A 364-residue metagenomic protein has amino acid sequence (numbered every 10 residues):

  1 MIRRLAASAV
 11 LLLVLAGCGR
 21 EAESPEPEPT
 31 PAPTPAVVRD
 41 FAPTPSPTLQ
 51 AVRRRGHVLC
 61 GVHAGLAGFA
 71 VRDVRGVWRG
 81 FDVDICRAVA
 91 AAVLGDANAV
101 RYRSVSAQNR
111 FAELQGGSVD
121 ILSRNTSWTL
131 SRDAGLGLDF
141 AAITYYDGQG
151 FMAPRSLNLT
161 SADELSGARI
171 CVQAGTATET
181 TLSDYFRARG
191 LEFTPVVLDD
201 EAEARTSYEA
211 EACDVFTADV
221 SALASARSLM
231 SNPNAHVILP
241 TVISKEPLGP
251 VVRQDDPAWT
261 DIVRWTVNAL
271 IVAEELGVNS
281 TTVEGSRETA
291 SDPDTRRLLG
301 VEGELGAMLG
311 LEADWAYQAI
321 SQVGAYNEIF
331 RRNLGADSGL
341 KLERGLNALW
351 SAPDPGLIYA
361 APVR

Functional and structural regions predicted by a protein language model:
M1-A7: Bacterial N-terminal signal peptides that target proteins for export
V14-G17: C-terminal motif of bacterial Sec signal peptides marking the signal peptidase cleavage site
G19, P31-P43, L49, D84-R87 (+9 more regions): Extended ligand-binding regions for polar small-molecule ligands
P31-S123, L311, Y326: Extracytoplasmic small-molecule ligand-binding "clamshell" domains of the periplasmic binding protein/Venus flytrap
R53-H57, A90-N98, Q115-V119, S127 (+8 more regions): Sec-exported extracytoplasmic/periplasmic mature domains
H57-G68, W78-V93, S127-T129, D147-E203: Bilobed "Venus flytrap"/periplasmic-binding protein-like clamshell domains and structurally analogous long
R87, A91, G95, A99-E164 (+3 more regions): Acidic, polar ligand-binding/catalytic clefts
R332-R364: Conserved C-terminal helix/tail region of periplasmic/extracytoplasmic solute-binding proteins
